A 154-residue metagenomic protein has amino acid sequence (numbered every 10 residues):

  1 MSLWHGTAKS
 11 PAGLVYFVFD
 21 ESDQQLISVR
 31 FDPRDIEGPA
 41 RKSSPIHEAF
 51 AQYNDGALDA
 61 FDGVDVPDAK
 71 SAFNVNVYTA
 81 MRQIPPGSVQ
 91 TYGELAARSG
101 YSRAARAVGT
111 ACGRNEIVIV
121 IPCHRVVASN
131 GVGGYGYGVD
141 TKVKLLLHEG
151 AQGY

Functional and structural regions predicted by a protein language model:
M1-S102, Q152-Y154: Basic nucleic-acid-binding alpha-helical/helix-turn surface characteristic of O6-alkylguanine DNA
F17, V126-A128: Active-site and channel-lining beta-strand-loop segments that bind or position nucleotide-derived/phosphorylated
D62-P67, V127, G133-G136: Generic, ordered loop/turn and secondary-structure boundary motif
N76-A80, A107, K144: Pre-recognition alpha-helix immediately N-terminal to the DNA-recognition helix within helix-turn-helix or winged-helix
R82, G113, L146-L147: Alpha-helix boundary recognition
R103-V118: Regulatory, non-catalytic segments
I119-V126: Short Lys/Arg-enriched helix C-cap and helix-to-coil transition segments that create basic nucleic-acid-contact patches
N130-Y154: …primarily DNA-binding HTH/wHTH and HhH modules…
